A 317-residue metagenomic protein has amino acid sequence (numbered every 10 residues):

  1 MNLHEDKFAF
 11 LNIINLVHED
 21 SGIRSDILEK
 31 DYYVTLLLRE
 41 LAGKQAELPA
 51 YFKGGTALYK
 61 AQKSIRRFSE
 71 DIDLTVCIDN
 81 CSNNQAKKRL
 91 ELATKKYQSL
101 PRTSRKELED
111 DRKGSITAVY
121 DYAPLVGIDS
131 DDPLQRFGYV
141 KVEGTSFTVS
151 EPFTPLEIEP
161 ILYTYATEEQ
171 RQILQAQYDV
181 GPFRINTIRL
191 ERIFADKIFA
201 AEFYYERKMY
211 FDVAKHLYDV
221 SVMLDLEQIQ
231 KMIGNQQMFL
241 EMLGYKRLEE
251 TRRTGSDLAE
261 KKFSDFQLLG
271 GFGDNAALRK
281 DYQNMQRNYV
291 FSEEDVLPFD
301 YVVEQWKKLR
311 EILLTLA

Functional and structural regions predicted by a protein language model:
M1-A50, Q62-R66, V76-A317: Structured mid-to-C-terminal alpha-helical surface segments
F52-T56: Glycine-rich beta-strand-to-loop/alpha-helix junction loops that act as flexible
